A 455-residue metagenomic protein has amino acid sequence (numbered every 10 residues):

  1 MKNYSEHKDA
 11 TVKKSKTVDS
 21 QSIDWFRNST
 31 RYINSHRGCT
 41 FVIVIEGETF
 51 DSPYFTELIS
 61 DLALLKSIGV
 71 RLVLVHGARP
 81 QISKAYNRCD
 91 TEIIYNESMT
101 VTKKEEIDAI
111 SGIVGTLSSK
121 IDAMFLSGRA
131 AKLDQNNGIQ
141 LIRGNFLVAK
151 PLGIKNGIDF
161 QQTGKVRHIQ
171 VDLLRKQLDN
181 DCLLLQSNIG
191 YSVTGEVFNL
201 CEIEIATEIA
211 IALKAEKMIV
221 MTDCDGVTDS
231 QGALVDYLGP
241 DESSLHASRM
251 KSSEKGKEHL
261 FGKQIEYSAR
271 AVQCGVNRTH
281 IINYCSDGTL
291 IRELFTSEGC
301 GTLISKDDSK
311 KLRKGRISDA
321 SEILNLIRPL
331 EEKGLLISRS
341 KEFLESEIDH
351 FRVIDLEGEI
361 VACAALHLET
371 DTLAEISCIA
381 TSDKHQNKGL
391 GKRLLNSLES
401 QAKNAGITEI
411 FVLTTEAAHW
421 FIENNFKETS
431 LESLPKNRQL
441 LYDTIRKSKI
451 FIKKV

Functional and structural regions predicted by a protein language model:
M1-R278, R313, I317-N325, D355 (+1 more regions): Nucleotide/pyrophosphate-binding catalytic subdomain
D307-I337, K447-S448: Short amphipathic alpha-helix that is part of the acyltransferase structural core
S338-S382: A conserved beta-strand-loop-helix scaffold within acyl/acetyltransferase catalytic domains
I379-Q386, E416: A short, internal acetyl-CoA/4′-phosphopantetheine-binding micro-motif in the GNAT/acyltransferase core
H385, G389-S397: Conserved acetyl-CoA pyrophosphate-binding loop and the N-cap/start of the following alpha-helix in GNAT-like
S400-T415: Conserved GNAT acetyl-CoA-binding A-motif
I422-E432: Conserved acetyl-CoA-binding loop of GNAT-fold acetyltransferases
L434-V455: C-terminal "cap" of GNAT-fold acetyltransferases
